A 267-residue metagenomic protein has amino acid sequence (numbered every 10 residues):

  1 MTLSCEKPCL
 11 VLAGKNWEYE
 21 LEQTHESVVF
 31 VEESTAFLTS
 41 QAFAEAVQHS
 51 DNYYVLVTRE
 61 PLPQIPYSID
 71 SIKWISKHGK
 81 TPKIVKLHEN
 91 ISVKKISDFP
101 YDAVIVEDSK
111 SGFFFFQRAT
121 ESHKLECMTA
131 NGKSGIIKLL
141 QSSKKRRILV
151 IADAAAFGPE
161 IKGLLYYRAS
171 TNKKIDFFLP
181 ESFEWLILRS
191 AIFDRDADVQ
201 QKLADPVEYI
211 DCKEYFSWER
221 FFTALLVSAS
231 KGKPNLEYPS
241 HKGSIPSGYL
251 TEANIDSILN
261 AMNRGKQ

Functional and structural regions predicted by a protein language model:
M1-C5, C9: Walker A/P-loop
L3-S4, G14-Q48, P61-Q267: Acidic, divalent-metal-binding catalytic cores of TOPRIM and closely related two-metal-ion phosphodiester/pyrophosphate
S50-N52: A short helix->loop->beta-strand "cap" motif at the edges of active sites that frequently abuts
L56-R59: Conserved D-loop beta-strand region of ABC ATPase nucleotide-binding domains
